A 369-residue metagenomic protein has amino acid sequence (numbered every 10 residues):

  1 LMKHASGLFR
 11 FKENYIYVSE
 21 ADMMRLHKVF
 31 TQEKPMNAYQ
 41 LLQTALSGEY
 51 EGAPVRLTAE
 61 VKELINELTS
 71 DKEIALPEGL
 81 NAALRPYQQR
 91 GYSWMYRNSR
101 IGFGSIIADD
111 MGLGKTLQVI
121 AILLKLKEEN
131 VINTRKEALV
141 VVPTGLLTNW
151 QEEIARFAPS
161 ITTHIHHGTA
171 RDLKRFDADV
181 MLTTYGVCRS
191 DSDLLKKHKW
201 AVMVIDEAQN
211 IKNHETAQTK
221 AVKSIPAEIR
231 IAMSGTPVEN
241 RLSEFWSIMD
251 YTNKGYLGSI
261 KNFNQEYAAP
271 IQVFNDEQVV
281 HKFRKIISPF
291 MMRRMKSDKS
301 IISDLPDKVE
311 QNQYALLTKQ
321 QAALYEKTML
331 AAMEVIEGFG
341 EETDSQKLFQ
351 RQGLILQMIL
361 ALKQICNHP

Functional and structural regions predicted by a protein language model:
L1-E63, F245: Charged, low-complexity intrinsically disordered regions
P54-N275, R284-L305, V309-Q311, L316-P369: ASCE P-loop NTPase motor core, strongest for the SF2 helicase catalytic module
V280: Long, charge-dense, solvent-exposed interaction surfaces that engage phosphate-rich ligands
